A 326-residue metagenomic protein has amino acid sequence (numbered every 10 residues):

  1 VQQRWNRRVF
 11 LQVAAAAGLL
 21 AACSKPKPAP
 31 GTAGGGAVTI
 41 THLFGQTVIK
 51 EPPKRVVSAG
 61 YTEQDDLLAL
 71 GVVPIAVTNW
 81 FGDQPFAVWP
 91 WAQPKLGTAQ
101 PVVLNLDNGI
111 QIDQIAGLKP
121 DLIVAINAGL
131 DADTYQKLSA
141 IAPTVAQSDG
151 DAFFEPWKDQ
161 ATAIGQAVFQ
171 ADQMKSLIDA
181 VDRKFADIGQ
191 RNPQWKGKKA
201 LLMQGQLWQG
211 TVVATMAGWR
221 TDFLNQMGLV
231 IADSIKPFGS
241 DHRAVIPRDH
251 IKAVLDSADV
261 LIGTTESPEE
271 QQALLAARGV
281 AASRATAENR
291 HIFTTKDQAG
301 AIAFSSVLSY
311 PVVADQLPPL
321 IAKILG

Functional and structural regions predicted by a protein language model:
V1-W5, V9, V13-A22: N-terminal secretory signal peptides
C23-T32: Bacterial lipoprotein signal-peptidase II cleavage site
G31-L68, F81-D83, P318-L325: Extracytoplasmic low-complexity, Pro/Thr/Ser/Ala/Gly-rich segments that lie immediately after a secretion/anchoring
Q46, D133-L207, A303-G326: Extracytoplasmic substrate-binding proteins
R55-L70, Q173-S234: Basic- and aromatic-lined ligand-binding clefts that recognize polyanionic substrates
E63-Q114: A short, structured surface patch at a secondary-structure boundary
K119-A125, P143, S257: Proline-aspartate-enriched helix->loop->beta-strand connector
V254-G326: Structured C-terminal subdomain patch of bacterial secreted/periplasmic proteins
